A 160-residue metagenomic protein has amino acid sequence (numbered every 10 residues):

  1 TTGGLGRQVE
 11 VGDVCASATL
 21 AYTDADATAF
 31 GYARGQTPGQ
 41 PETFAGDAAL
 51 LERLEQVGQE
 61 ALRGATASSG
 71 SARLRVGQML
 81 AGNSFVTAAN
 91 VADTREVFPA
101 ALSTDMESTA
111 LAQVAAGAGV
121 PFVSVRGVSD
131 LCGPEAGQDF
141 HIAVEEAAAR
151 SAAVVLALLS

Functional and structural regions predicted by a protein language model:
T1, T19, D130: Flexible loop residues that form catalytic and substrate-binding hotspots at small-molecule/glycan-binding clefts
T1-G4, E107: A short, hydrophobic beta-strand-centered structural micro-motif
G4-P99: Mid-sequence, gly/pro-rich, charge-dense loop/helix-turn segments that line enzyme active sites
A29, L50-E60, V125-Q138, S160: A short, terminal or domain-edge coil/loop segment
A45, A49, M106-T109, I142 (+1 more regions): Conserved active-site and cofactor/substrate-binding residues in soluble primary-metabolism enzymes
E55, T109-A112, A116, A152-L156: Predominant activation on well-ordered alpha-helical scaffold segments within soluble catalytic domains
G82-P134: A C-terminal functional module that forms or caps the active site or interfaces directly with catalytic machinery
G133-S160: His/Asp/Glu-rich mid-to-C-terminal helical/loop segments that flank catalytic regions of hydrolases
